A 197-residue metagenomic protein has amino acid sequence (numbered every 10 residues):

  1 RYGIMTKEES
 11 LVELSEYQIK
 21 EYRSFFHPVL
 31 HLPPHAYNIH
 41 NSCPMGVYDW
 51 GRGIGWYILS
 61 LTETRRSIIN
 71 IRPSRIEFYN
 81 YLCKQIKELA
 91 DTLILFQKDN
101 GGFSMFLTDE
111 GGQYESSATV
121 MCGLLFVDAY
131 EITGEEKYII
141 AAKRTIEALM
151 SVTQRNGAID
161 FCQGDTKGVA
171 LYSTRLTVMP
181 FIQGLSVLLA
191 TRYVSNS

Functional and structural regions predicted by a protein language model:
R1-E8, W56-F78, V120-E135, L185-S197: Well-ordered alpha-helical scaffold segments within catalytic/enzyme domains
R1-E9, E13-S24, L32-G46, T62 (+4 more regions): Active-site lining segments of carbohydrate-active enzymes
E9-P34, L82-G101, A141-A158, S197: Long, well-ordered core segments of solenoidal/helical folds
L11-L14, S42-Y57, F78-Y81, Q85 (+2 more regions): Short, contiguous, pocket-lining structural segments that sit at or immediately flank catalytic/ligand-binding sites
P34-Y48, G101-D109, G168-Y172: Acidic/His metal-coordination segments adjacent to aromatic residues that form catalytic metal sites in metalloenzymes
Y37, N41, I54, L107 (+2 more regions): Solvent-exposed, flexible loop/coil residues
I58-F106: Oxyanion-binding "anion nests"
F103, D109-S197: CBM-like carbohydrate-recognition segments
